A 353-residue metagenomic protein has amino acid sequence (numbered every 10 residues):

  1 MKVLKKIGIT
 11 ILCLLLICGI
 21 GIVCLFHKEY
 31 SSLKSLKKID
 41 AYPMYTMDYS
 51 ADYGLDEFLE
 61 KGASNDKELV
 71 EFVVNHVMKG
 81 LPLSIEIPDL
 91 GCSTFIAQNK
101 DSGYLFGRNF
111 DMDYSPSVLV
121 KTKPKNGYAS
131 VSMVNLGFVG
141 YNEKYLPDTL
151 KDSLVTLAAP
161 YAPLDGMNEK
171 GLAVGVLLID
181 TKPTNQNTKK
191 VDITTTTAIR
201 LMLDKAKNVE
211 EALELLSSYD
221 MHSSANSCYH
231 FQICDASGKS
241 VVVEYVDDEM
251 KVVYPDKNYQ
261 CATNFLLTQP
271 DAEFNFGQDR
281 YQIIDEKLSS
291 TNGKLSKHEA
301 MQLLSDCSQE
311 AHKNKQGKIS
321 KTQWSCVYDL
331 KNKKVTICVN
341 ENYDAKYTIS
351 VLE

Functional and structural regions predicted by a protein language model:
M1-K6: Positively charged n-region of N-terminal signal peptides that target proteins for export
G8-I11, L15-R200, D204-K205, S296-E353: N-terminal mature-domain region immediately after signal-peptide cleavage in secreted/organellar precursors
E29, G277-M301: Long, charge-rich alpha-helical interaction segments
V118, N185-T188, E214, V242-V246 (+2 more regions): A short secondary-structure junction signal
L203-A206, E211-S217: Short N-terminal edge-element motif at the start of the domain
L215, S223-S224: Phosphate-interacting basic helix/loop segments used at nucleotide- and nucleic-acid interfaces
N226-T268: Extended amphipathic alpha-helical segments with heptad-repeat/coiled-coil character used for oligomerization, fusion
V246, P255-E286, N340-N342: Feature marks proteins synthesized as precursors that undergo proteolytic processing into two chains
